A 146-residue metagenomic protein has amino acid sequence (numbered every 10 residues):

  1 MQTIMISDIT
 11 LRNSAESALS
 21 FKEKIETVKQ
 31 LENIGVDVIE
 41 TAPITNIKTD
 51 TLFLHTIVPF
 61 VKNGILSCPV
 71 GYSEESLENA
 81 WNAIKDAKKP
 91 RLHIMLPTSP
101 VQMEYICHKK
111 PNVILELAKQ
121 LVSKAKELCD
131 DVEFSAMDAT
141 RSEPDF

Functional and structural regions predicted by a protein language model:
Q2-I4, G35-D37, K62-L66, K88-P90 (+1 more regions): Short, well-ordered coil/turn segments that N-cap beta-strands
M5-E23, S67-S73, M103-V113, S135-D145: Active-site mouth loops of central-metabolism enzymes
S7, K89-P100: Non-cysteine beta-strand/loop elements that form the S-adenosyl-L-methionine
S14, L31, L92, F134: Conserved, mostly hydrophobic/aromatic
L19-Q30, L77-W81, A118, F146: Short, acidic/polar
K24-A42: Catalytic domains of carbohydrate-active enzymes, especially glycoside hydrolases
V36-G64, C68-V70, L96-C107, S135-S142: Glycine-rich, proline-tolerant flexible connector loops at the mouths of alpha/beta enzymes
H55-V61, N79-R91, V122-L128: Acidic (Asp/Glu)-rich catalytic clusters
